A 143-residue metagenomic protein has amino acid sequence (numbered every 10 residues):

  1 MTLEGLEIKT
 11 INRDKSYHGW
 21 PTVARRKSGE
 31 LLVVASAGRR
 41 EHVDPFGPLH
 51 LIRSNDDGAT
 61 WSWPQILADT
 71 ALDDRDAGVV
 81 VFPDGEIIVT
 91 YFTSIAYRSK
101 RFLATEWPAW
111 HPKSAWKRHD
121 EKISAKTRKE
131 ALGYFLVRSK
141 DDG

Functional and structural regions predicted by a protein language model:
M1-G143: Asp-box/BNR beta-propeller blade signature and adjacent active/binding-site loops in extracellular glycan-interacting
